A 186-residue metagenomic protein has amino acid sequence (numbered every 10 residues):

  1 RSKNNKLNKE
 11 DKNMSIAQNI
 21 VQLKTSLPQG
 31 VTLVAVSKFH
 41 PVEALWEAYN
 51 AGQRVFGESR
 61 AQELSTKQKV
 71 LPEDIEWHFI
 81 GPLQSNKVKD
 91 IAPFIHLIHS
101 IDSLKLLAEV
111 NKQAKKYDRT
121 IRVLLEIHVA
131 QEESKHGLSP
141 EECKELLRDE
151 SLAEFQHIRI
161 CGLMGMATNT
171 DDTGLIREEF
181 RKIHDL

Functional and structural regions predicted by a protein language model:
R1-N13: Short, Lys/Arg-enriched N-terminal segments with co-localized hydrophobic residues within the first ~10-30 amino acids
K12-D185: Conserved alpha/beta-domain cores
